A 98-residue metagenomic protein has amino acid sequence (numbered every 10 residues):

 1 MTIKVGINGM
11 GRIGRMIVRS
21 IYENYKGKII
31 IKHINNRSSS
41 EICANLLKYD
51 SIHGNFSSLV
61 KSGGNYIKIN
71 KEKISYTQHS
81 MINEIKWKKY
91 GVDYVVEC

Functional and structural regions predicted by a protein language model:
T2-G6: Extreme N-terminal starter segment of soluble prokaryotic enzymes
M10-G11: Glycine-rich Rossmann-fold phosphate-binding loop(s) that bind the pyrophosphate of adenine dinucleotide cofactors
G14-R15: N-terminal Rossmann-fold NAD(P) dinucleotide-binding loop
V18-R19, L46: Short amphipathic alpha-helical segments
S20-I29: A short, Lys/Arg-enriched amphipathic alpha-helix followed by its capping loop at the start of a domain
Y25, S40, S80-I82: Acidic glycine-/aspartate-rich tracts in secreted/extracellular proteins
I30-N70: Glycine-rich phosphate-binding loop and adjoining beta1-alpha1-beta2 segment of Rossmann-like nucleotide-binding folds
H53-C98: A structured beta-alpha segment of the ubiquitous adenosine-cofactor-binding alpha/beta core
